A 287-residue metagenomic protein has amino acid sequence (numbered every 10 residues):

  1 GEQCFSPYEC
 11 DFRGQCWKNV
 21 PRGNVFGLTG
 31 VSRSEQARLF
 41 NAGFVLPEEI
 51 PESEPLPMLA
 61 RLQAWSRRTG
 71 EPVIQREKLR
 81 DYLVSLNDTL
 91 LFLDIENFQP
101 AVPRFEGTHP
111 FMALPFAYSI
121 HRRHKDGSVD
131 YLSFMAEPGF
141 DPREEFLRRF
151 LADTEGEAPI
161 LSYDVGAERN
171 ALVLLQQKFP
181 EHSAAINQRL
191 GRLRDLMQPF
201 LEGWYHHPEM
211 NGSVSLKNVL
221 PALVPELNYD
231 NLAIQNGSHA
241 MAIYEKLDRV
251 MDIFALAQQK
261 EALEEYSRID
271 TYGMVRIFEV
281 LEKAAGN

Functional and structural regions predicted by a protein language model:
G1-V25, R33-Q36, A42, V219-N287: Acidic, Mg2+-coordinating catalytic module of metal-dependent nucleases/exonucleases that use a two-metal-ion mechanism
G14, I95-Q99, R122-H124, P138-F140 (+3 more regions): Short, flexible loop/turn elements at secondary-structure junctions
N19-V20, A37-L39, E48-E49, P100-P103: Short helix/loop capping segments that flank catalytic or ligand/cofactor-binding pockets
L28-L90: N-terminal accessory regions of nucleic-acid-interacting proteins
P47, M58, F98-V102, G127-V129 (+5 more regions): Flexible loop/turn segments at secondary-structure boundaries
K78-T154, Q177: Conserved RNase H-like, two-metal-ion catalytic cores of nucleic-acid enzymes
F92, S119, L161-S162, G273: Structured core elements
Y131-H239: Conserved DEDDh/DEDDy metal-dependent 3′-5′ exonuclease domain
